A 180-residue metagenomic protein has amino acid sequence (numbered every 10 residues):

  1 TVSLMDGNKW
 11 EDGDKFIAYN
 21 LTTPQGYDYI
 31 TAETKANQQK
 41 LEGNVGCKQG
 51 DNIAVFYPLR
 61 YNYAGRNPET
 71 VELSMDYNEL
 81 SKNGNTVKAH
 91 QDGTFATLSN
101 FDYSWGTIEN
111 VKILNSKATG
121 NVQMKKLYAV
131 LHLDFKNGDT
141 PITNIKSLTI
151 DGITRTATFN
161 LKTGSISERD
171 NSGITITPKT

Functional and structural regions predicted by a protein language model:
T1-T180: Sec-type signal peptide cleavage vicinity
